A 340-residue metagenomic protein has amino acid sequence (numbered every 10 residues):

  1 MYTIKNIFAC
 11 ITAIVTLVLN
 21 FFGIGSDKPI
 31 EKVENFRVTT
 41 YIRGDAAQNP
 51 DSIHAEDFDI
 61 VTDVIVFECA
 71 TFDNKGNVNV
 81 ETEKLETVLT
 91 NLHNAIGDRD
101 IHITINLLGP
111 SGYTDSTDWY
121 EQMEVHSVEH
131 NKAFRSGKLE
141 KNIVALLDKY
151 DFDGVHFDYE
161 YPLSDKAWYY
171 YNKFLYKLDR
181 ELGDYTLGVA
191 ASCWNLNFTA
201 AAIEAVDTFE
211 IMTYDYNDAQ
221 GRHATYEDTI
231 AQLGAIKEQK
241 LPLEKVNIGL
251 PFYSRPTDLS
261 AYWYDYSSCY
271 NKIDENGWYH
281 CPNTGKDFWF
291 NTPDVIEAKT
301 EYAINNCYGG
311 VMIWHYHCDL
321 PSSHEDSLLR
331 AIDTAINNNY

Functional and structural regions predicted by a protein language model:
V18-K32: Sec-dependent signal peptide cleavage junction
K28-N142, E227: Glycan-recognition patch characteristic of GH18 chitinases/ENGases and related GlcNAc/peptidoglycan-binding proteins
T39-T40, D73-K84, E160-N271: Substrate-binding surface in catalytic domains of secreted glycosidases
V64, F157, F209, I248 (+2 more regions): Conserved, mostly hydrophobic/aromatic
T82-H93, E140-L147, N172-D179, Y226-K237 (+3 more regions): Generic structural signal for well-ordered alpha-helices, preferentially at hydrophobic/aromatic core positions
T114-V125, E244-Y302, S322, L328-Y340: Glycan-binding loop/region signatures in secreted carbohydrate-active enzymes
V128-V155, F174-K177, E181, S192-A202: An active-site-proximal structural segment forming one wall of the substrate-binding cleft that immediately precedes
E140-W168, T213-D215, M312: Active-site groove signature of glycoside hydrolases
